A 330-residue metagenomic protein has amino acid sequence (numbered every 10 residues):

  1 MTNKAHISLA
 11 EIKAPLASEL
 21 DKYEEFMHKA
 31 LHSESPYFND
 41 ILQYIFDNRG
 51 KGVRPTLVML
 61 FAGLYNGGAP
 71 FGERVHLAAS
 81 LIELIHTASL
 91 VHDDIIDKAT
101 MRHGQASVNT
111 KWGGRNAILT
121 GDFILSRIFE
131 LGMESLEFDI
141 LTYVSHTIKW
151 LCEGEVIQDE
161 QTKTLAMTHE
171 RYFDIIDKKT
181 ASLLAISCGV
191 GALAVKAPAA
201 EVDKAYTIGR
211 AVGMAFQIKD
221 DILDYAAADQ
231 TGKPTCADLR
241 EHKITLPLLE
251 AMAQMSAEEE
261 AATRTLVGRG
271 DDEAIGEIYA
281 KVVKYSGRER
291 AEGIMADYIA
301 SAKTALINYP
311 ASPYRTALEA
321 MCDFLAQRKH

Functional and structural regions predicted by a protein language model:
M1-H330: All-alpha prenyltransferase/terpene-synthase fold signal
